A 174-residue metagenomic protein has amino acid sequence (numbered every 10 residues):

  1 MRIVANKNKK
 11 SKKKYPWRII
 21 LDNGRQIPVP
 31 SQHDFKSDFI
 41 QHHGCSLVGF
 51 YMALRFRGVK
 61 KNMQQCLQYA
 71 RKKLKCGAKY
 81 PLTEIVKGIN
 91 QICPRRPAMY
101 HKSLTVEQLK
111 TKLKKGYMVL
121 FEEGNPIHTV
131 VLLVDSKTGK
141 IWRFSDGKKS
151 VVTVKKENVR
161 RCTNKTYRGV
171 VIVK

Functional and structural regions predicted by a protein language model:
M1-K75: Active-site-adjacent structural segments surrounding the nucleophilic cysteine of cysteine proteases and isopeptidases
R55-K174: Conserved active-site-adjacent core of cysteine acyl-enzyme catalytic domains
